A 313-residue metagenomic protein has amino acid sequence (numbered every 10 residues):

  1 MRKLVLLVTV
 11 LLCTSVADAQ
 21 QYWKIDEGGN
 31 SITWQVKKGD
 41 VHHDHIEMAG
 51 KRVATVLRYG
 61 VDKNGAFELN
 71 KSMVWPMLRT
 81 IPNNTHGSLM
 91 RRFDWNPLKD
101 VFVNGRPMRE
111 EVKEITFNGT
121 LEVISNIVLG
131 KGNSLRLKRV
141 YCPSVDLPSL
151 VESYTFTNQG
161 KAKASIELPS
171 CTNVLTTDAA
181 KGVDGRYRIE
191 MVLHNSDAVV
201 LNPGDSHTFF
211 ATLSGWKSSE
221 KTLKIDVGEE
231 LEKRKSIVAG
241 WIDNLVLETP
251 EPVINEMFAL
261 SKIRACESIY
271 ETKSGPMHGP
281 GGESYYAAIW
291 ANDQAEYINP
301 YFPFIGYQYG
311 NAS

Functional and structural regions predicted by a protein language model:
M1-Q20, Y154: Bacterial Sec-dependent N-terminal signal peptides
R2, V151, N292-A295: Residue-level micro-sites within transmembrane alpha helices that shape and flank functional polar/acidic positions
C13, A179-A180, A288: A subset of signal/propeptide-processing and intrinsically disordered low-complexity segments in secreted/extracellular
T14, Q159-K161, W216, C266 (+1 more regions): Residue-level marker of positions within ordered structural domains that often coincide with functionally constrained
A19-E256, G306-Y307: Terminal accessory carbohydrate-recognition/targeting modules of carbohydrate-active enzymes
A239-S313: Substrate-binding groove/exosite segments of carbohydrate-active enzymes
